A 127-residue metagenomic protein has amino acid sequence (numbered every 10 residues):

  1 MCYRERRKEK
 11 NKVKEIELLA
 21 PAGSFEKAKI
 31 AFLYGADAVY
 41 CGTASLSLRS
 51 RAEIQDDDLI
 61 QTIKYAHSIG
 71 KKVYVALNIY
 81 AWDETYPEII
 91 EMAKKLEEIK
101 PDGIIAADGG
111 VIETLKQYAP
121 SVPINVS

Functional and structural regions predicted by a protein language model:
I16-A22, V39-C41, V73-L77, D102-A106 (+1 more regions): Hydrophobic faces of well-ordered beta-strands that scaffold small-molecule active sites in alpha/beta enzyme cores
A31, D108: Conserved, mostly hydrophobic/aromatic
Y40-D58, A76-E84: Glycine-rich, proline-tolerant flexible connector loops at the mouths of alpha/beta enzymes
E53-Y74, L115-N125: Alpha-helix-loop-beta-strand connector modules within alpha/beta enzyme cores
I89-K100: Short, electropositive alpha-helical surface patch
